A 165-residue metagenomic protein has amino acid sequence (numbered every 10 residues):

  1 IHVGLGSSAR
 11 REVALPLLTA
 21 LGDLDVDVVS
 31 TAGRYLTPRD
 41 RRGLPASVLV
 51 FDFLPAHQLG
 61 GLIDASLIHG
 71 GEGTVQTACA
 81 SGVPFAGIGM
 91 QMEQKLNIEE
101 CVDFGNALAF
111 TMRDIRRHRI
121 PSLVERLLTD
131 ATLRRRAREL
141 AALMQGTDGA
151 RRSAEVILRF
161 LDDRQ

Functional and structural regions predicted by a protein language model:
I1-A65: Donor-nucleotide binding loops and adjacent catalytic segments primarily of GT-B fold Leloir glycosyltransferases
V13-A14, N97, G149: Residues at alpha-helix caps and immediate loop-helix transition turns in enzyme cores, especially N- and C-cap
L17, V28, L59, L67 (+4 more regions): Hydrophobic, well-ordered secondary-structure elements that form the walls of internal hydrophobic environments
D52-E100: A donor-sugar binding/catalytic signature common to diverse glycosyltransferases and related nucleotide-sugar
M92-L123: Change "using UDP/GDP/dTDP sugars" to "using nucleotide sugars
R117-Q165: C-terminal amphipathic helix plus adjacent low-complexity, charged tail appended to glycosyltransferase catalytic
